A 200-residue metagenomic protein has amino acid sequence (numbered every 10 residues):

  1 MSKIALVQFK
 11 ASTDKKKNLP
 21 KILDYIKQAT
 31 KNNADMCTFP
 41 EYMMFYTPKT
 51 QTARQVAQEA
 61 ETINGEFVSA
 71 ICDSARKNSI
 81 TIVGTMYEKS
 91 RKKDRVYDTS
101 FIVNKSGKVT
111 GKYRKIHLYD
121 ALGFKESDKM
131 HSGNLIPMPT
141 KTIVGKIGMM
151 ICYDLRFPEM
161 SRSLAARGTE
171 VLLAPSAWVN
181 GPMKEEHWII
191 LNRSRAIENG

Functional and structural regions predicted by a protein language model:
M1-T13, T38, T99, K112 (+3 more regions): Active-site-proximal beta-strand elements of phosphoester/diester hydrolases
I4, N18, I26-Q55, A75 (+5 more regions): Active-site beta-strand/loop signature of hydrolases that rely on acidic residues for catalysis
V7-Y25: N-terminal phosphate-binding loop and adjacent alpha-helix
A11-T13, E88-R91, W178-P182: Short histidine/acidic/glycine/proline-rich micro-motifs that form metal- and phosphate-coordinating active-site loops
K16-L19, D94-R95, M183-H187: Short, solvent-exposed loop/turn segments at secondary-structure boundaries
Q58-M149, I197-N199: Catalytic-core segment of enzymes that process non-peptidic bonds
A60-V83, K146, L155-G200: CN hydrolase (nitrilase-like) catalytic-core segments centered on the catalytic cysteine and neighboring Lys/Glu
E88-K89, Y153-F157: Short beta->alpha connector loops
